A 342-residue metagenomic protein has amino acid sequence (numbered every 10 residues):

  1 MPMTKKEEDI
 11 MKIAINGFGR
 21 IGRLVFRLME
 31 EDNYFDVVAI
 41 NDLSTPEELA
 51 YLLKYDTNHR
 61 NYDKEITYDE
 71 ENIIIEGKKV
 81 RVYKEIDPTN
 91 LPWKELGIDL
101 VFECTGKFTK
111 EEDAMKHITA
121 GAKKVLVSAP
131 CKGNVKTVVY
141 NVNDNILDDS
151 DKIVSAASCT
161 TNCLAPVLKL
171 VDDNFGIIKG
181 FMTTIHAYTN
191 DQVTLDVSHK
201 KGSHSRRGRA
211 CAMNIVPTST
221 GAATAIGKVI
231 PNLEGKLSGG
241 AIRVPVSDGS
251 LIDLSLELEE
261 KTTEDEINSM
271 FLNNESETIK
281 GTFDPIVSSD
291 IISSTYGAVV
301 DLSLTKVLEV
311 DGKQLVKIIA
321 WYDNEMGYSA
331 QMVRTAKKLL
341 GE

Functional and structural regions predicted by a protein language model:
T4-G208, D311, M332-T335, E342: N-terminal Rossmann-like NAD(P) cofactor-binding subdomain of oxidoreductases, focused on the glycine-rich
M11, D151, C211, S250-I252 (+1 more regions): Short amphipathic alpha-helical segments
G22, F26, M115, A165-D172 (+8 more regions): Predominant activation on well-ordered alpha-helical scaffold segments within soluble catalytic domains
A157-S158, I215-P217, E257, Y322: Hydrophobic alpha-helical scaffolding
F175-I177, A210, G221, G235 (+1 more regions): Short gly/pro-enriched beta-turn/loop segments at secondary-structure junctions
Q192-I230: NAD(P)-dependent short-chain dehydrogenase/reductase
P231-A241: A structural supersecondary motif
S238-G239, L251, S255-E342: C-terminal active-site/capping subdomain that shapes the small-molecule cofactor and substrate pocket of enzyme
